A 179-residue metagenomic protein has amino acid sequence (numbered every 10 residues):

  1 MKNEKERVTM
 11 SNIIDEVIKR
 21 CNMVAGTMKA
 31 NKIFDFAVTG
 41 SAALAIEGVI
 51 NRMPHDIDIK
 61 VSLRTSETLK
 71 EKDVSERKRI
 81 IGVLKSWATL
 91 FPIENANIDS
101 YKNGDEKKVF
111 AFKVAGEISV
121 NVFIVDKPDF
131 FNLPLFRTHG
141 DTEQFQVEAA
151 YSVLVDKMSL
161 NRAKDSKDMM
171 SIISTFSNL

Functional and structural regions predicted by a protein language model:
K2-L179: Compositionally biased terminal segments of proteins
